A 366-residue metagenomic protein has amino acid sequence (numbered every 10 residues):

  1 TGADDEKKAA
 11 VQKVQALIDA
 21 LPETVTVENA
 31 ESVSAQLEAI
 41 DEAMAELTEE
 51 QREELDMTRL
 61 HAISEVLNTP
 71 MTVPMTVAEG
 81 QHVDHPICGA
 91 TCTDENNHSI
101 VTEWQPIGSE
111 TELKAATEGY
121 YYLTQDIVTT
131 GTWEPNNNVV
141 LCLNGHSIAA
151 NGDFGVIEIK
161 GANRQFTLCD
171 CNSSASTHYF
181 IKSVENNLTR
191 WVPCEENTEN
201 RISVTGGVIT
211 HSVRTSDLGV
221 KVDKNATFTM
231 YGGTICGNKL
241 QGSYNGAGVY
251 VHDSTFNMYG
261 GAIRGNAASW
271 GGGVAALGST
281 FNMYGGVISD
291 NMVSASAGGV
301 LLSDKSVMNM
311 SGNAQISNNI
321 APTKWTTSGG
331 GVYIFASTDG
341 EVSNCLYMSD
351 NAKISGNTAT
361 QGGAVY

Functional and structural regions predicted by a protein language model:
T1-T76: Beta-rich interaction/scaffold domains
V14, I18, L37-I40, M44 (+9 more regions): Extracellular/surface recognition and adhesion modules
L47-E50, I63, S212, Y231 (+11 more regions): Tandem-repeat architecture and repeat-register "anchor" residues
P74-T124, V128: Acidic Gly/Asp/Thr-rich repetitive segments characteristic of extracellular carbohydrate-active and adhesion proteins
V128-V140, I148-C171, A175-S176, K182-R201 (+6 more regions): Extracellular beta-strand-rich solenoid/capping regions of secreted or surface-exposed proteins that bind or remodel
L141-L143, N163-D170, T227-G232, T255-G260 (+4 more regions): All-beta strand scaffolds that present successive hydrophobic residues in beta-strands
I148, S173-K182, I202-V204, I209-T210 (+10 more regions): Beta-rich extracellular carbohydrate-active architectures
S216-V220, L240-Y250, S254, A268-A275 (+5 more regions): Glycine-centered small-residue motifs that form tight turns and secondary-structure capping sites at repeat-unit
